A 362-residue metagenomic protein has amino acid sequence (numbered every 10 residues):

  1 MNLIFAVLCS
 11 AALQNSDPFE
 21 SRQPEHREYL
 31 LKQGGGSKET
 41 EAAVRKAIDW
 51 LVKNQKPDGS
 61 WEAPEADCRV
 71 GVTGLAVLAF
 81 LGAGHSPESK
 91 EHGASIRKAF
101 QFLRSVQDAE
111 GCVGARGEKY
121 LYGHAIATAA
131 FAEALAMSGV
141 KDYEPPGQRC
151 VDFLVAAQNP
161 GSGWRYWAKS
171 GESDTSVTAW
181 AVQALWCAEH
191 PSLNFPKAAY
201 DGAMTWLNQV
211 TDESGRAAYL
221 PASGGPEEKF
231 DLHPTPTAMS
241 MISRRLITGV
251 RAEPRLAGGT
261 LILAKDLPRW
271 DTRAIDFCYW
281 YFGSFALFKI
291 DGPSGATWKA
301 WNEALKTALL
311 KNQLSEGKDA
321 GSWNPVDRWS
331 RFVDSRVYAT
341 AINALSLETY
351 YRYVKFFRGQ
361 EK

Functional and structural regions predicted by a protein language model:
M1-L8: Sec-dependent signal peptide recognition, specifically the positively charged N-region followed immediately by
L8-N15: Boundary at the C-terminal end of the N-terminal hydrophobic targeting segment
N15-K46, S60-S95, D108-D152, A156-G202 (+3 more regions): An alpha-helical repeat/solenoid feature that recognizes helix-turn-helix modules
F100-L103: Patatin-like phospholipase
